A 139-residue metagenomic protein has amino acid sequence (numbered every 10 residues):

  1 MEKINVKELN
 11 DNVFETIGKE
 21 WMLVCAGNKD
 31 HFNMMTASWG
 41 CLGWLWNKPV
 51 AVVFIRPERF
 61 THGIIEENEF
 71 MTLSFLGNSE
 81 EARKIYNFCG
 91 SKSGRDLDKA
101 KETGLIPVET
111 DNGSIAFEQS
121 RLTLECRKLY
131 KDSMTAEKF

Functional and structural regions predicted by a protein language model:
M1-F139: Active-site-proximal mixed secondary-structure blocks
